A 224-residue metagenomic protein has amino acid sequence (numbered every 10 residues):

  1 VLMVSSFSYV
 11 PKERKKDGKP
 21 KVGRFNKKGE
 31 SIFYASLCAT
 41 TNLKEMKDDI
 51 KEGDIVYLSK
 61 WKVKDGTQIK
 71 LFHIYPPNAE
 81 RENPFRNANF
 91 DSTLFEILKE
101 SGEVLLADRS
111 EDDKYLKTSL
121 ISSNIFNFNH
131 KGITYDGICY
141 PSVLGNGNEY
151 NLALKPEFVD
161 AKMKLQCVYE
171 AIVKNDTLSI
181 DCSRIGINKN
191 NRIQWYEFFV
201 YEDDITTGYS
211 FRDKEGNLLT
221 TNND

Functional and structural regions predicted by a protein language model:
V1-N26, D49-D224: Active-site and NAD+-binding cores of ADP-ribose-processing enzymes
E30-A35: A short, exposed loop/beta-hairpin motif centered on an aromatic-Gly-Thr core
A39-K51: Short active-site loop/helix that positions an aromatic residue
